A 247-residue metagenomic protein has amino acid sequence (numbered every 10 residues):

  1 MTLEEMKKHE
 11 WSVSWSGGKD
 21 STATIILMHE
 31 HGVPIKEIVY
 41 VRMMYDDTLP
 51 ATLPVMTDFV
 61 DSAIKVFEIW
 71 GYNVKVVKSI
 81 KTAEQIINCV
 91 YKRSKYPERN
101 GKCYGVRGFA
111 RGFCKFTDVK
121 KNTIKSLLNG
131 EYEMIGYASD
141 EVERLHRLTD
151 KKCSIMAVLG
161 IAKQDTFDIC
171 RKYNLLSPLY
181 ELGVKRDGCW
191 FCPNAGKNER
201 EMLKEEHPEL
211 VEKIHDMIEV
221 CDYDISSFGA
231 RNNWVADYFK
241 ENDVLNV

Functional and structural regions predicted by a protein language model:
M1-Y173: ATP-dependent adenylation/nucleotidyltransferase module used to activate substrates
K7-E10, L176-P178, K185-V247: ATP/NTP-dependent adenylation/nucleotidyl-transfer catalytic domains that generate, transfer, or process NMP-activated
R107, L182-K185: Residue-level signal for mature regions of secreted extracellular proteins and peptides
L128-G130, V184-D187: Short gly/pro-enriched beta-turn/loop segments at secondary-structure junctions
